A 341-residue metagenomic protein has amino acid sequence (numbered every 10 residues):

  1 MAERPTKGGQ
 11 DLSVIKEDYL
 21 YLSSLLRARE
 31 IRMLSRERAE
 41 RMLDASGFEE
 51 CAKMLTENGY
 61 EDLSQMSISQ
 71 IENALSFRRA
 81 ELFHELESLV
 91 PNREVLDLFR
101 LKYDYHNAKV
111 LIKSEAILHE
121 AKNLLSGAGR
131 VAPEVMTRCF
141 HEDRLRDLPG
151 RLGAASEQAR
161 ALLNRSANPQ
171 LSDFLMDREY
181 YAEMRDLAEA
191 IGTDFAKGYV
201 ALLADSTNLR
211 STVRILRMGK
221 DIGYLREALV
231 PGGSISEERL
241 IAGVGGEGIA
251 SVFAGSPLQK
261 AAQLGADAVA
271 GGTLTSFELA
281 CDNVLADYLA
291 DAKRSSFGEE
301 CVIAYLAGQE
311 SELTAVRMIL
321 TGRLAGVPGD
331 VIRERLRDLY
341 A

Functional and structural regions predicted by a protein language model:
A2-A341: N-terminal domain-start signal
